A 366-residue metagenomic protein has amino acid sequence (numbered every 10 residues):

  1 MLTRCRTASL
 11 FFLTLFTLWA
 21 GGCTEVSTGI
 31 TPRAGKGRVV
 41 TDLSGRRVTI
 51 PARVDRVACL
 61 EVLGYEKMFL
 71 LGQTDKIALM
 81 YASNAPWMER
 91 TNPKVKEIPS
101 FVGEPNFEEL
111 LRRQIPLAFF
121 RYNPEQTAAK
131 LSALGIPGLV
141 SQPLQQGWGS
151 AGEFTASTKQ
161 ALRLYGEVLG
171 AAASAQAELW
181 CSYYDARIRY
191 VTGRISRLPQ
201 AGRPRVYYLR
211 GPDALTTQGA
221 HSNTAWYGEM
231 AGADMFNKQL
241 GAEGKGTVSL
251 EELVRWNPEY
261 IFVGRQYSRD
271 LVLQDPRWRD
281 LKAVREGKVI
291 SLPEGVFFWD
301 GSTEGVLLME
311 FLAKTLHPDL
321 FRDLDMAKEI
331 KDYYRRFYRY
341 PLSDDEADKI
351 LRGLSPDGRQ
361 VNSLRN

Functional and structural regions predicted by a protein language model:
M1-L10: Bacterial N-terminal signal peptides that target proteins for export
L10-W19: Bacterial N-terminal signal peptides
T24-V26: Bacterial signal peptide processing site
L43-G45, V95-E108, G241-L250: Short helix-initiation/N-cap motifs at beta->coil->alpha
R47, T127-A214, P293-R365: Extracytoplasmic substrate-binding proteins
R56-R113, L117-F120, S141, F236: A short, structured surface patch at a secondary-structure boundary
A85-W87, T217-K245: Alpha-helical, coiled-coil/dimerization segments enriched in small aliphatic residues
E104-Q114, A129, L134, T247-N257: Short helices/loops that flank or line small-molecule/ion binding pockets
